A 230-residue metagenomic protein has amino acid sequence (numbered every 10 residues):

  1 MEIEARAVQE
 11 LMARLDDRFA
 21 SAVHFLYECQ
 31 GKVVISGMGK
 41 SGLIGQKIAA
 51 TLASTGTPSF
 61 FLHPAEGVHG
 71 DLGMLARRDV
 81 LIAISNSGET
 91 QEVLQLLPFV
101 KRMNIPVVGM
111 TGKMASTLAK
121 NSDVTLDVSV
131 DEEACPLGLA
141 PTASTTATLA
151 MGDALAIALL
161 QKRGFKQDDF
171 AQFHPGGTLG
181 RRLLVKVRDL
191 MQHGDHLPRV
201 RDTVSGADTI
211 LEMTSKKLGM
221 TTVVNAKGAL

Functional and structural regions predicted by a protein language model:
M1, M191, E212-M213: Methionine-biased hydrophobic packing positions in alpha-helices, especially within tandem helical repeat solenoids
M1-E4, V8, F19, S41 (+7 more regions): Generic structural signal for well-ordered, non-membrane alpha-helical segments in soluble metabolic enzymes
M1-G31: An N-terminal, well-structured beta->alpha segment
R18-A22, G67-D71, D208-T209: Short acidic active-site motifs
G31-M38, G42-A150, A156-L159: Glycine-rich phosphate-binding loops that contact phosphosugars or nucleotide phosphates
K166-L197: Long, charged amphipathic helices and adjacent flexible linkers at domain junctions
R199-L218, V224: The conserved cystathionine-beta-synthase
N225-A229: Short acidic/glycine-rich beta-turn/loop cap or linker motifs at sensory/regulatory domain boundaries that couple input
